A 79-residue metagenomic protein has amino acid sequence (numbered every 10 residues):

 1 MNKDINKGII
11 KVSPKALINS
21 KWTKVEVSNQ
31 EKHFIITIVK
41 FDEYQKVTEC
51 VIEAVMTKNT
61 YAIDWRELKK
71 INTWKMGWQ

Functional and structural regions predicted by a protein language model:
M1-I18: Mixed-charge, Lys/Arg-rich low-complexity intrinsically disordered regions
N19, V25, T48, V55-N59 (+1 more regions): Basic nucleic-acid-binding interfaces
K24-I35: Short coil-to-beta-strand transition motifs
F34, K46-V51: Short aromatic-glycine-enriched beta-strand elements
V39, E53-V55: Generic beta-structure capping elements
V39-K46: Short, conserved beta-turn/loop elements at beta-strand boundaries and strand-helix junctions
M56-Q79: Intrinsically disordered, low-complexity, charged/polar segments
